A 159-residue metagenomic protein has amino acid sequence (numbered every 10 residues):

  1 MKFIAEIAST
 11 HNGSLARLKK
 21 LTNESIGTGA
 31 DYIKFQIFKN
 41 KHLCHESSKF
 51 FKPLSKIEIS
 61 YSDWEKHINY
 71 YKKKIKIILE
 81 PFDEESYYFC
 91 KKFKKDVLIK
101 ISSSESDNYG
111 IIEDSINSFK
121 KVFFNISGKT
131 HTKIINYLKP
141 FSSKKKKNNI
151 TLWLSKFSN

Functional and structural regions predicted by a protein language model:
M1-N12, E46: N-terminal small/glycine-rich loop or linker at the start of catalytic domains across soluble metabolic enzymes
F3-I7, I33-F35, I77-E80, V97-I101 (+2 more regions): Hydrophobic faces of well-ordered beta-strands that scaffold small-molecule active sites in alpha/beta enzyme cores
E6, S25, C90: Conserved, mostly hydrophobic/aromatic
S9-H11, I37-K41, D83-E85, S103-E105 (+2 more regions): Active-site-proximal loop/turn and secondary-structure-junction residues that shape catalytic pockets, frequently
K19-K39, F93-K95: Catalytic domains of carbohydrate-active enzymes, especially glycoside hydrolases
G29, F89-I99, I116-V122, F141-I150: Glycine-enriched alpha-helix->loop->beta-strand junction motifs that scaffold or abut catalytic
D31-I59: Glycine-rich, proline-tolerant flexible connector loops at the mouths of alpha/beta enzymes
T132-N159: Catalytic alpha/beta core domains of metabolic enzymes, predominantly
